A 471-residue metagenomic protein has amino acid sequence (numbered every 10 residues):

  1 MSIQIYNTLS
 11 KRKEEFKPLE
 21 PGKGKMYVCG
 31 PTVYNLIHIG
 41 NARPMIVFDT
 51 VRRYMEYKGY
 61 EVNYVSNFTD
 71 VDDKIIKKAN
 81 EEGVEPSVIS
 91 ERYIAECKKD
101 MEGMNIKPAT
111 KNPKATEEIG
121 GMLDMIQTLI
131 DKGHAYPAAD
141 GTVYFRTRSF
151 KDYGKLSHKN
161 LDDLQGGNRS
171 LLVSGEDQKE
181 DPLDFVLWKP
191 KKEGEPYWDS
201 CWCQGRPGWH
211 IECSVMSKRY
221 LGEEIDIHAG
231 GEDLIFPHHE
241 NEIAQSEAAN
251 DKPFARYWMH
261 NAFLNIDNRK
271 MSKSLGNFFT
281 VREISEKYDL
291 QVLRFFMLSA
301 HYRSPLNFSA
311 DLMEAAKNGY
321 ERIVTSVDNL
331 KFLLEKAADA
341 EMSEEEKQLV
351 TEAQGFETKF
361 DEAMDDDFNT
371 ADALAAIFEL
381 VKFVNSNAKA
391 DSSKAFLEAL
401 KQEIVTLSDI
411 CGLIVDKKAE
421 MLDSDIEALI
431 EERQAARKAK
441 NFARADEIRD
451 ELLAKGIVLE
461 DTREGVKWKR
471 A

Functional and structural regions predicted by a protein language model:
M1-Y34, D49, G120-K331: Alpha-helical recognition segments enriched in aromatics with Gly/Pro capping that present substrate-recognition
S10-E15, L19-K107, E464-W468: N-terminal, positively charged nucleic-acid-binding surface of large information/translation enzymes
E56, E102, I130-D131, M259 (+1 more regions): Alpha-helix C-terminal capping/helix-coil junction sites
Y60, H134, I457: Short phosphate-binding/catalytic loops that engage adenosine nucleotides
F68-D72, I94-C97, K107-M122, D140-S149: Short, glycine/charge-rich beta-strand/loop segments that flank catalytic centers and engage negatively charged groups
N80-P86, T110-T116, G231: The substrate-binding groove and active-site-proximal loops of carbohydrate-active enzymes, especially glycoside
P108, A138-D140, D461-G465: Short Gly/Ser/Thr- and Asp/Glu-enriched loop/turn motifs at secondary-structure junctions
K270, N277-A471: Structural preference for alpha-helix termini/caps and helix-kink/transition segments
